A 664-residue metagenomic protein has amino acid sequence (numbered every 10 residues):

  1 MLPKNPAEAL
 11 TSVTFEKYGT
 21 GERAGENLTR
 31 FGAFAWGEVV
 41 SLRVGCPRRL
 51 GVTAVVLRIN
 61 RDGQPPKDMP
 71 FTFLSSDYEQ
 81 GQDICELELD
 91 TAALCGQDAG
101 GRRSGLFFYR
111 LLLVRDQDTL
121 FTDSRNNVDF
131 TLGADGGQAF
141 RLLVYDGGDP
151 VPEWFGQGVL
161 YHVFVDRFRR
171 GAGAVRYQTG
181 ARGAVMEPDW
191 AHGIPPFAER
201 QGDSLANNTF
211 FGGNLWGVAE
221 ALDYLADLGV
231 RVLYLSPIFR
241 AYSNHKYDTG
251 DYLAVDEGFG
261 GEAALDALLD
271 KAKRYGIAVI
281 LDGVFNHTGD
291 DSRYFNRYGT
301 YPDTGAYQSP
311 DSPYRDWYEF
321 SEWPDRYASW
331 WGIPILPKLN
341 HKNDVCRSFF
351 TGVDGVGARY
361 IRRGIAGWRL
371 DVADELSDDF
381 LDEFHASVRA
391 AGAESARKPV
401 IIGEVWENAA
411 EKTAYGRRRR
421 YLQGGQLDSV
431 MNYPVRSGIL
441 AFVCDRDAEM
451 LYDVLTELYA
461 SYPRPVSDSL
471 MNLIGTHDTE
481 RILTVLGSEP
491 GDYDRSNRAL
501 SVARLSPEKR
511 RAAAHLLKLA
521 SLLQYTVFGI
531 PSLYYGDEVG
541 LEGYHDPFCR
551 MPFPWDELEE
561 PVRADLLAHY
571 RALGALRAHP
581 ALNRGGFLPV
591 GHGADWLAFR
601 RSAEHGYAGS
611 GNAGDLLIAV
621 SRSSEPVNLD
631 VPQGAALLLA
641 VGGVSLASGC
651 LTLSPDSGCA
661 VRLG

Functional and structural regions predicted by a protein language model:
M1-G156, Y161-H162: Glycan-association/targeting regions that enable binding to alpha-glucans and other polysaccharides
T29-G32, S41-R43, V590-P632: Carbohydrate-binding surface patches
V44, V163, L225, L235 (+10 more regions): Conserved, mostly hydrophobic/aromatic
F164-V232, I238-R363, F384-E394, E411: Substrate-binding/active-site clefts of carbohydrate-active enzymes
D166, N472-S501, S521-P561: Aromatic/acidic polysaccharide-binding cleft in carbohydrate-active enzymes
L269-A278, N286-H287, S292-D303, A366 (+3 more regions): Active-site-proximal helices and loops of the catalytic beta/alpha 8
P632-G643: Solvent-exposed beta-hairpin/edge-strand motifs
G649-G664: C-terminal beta-strand-rich structural cap/linker in extracellular carbohydrate-active enzymes
